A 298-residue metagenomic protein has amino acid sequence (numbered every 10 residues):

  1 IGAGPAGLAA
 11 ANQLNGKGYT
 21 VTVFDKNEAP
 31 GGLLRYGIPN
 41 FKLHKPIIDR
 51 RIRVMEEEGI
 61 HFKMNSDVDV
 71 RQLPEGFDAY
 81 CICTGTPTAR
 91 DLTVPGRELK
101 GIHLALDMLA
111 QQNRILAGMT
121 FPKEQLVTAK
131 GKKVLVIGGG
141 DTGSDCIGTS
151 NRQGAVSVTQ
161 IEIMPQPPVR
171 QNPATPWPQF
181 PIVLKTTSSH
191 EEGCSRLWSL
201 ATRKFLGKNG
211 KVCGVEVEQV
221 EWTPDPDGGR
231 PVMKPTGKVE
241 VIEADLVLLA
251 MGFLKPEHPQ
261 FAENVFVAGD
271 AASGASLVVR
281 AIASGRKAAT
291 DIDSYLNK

Functional and structural regions predicted by a protein language model:
I1-K298: Residues forming the flavin
